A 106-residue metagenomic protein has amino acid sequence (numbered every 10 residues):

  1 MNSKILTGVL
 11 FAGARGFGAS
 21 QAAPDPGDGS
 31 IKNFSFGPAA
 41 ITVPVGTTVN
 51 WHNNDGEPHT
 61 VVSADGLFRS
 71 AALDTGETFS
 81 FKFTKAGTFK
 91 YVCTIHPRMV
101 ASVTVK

Functional and structural regions predicted by a protein language model:
N2-K106: Extracytoplasmic copper-binding redox domains, predominantly the cupredoxin/blue-copper superfamily
